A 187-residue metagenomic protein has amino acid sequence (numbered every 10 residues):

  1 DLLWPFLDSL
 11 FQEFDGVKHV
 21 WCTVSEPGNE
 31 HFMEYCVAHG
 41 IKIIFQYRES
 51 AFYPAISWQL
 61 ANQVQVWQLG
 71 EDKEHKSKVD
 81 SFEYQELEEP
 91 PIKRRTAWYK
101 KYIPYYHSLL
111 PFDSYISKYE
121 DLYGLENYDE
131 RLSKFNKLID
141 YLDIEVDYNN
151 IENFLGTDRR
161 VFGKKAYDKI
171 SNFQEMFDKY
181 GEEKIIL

Functional and structural regions predicted by a protein language model:
D1-S9, F154: PAPS-dependent sulfotransferase catalytic core
F6-F14, C36-A38, L110: Flexible, charged surface loops at secondary-structure boundaries
L10, F14, Y99, E145 (+1 more regions): Short secondary-structure junctions and interdomain/linker hinges
L10-F11, E30-M33, V37, Q174-K184: Charged/polar interaction segments and conserved charged motifs
E13-W21: Conserved two-lobed SF2 helicase motor
D15, F45, Y128, G156-T157: Short alpha-helical segments used as structural interaction elements across diverse proteins
V20-S114, Y119-V146: PAPS-dependent sulfotransferase catalytic domain
D147-L187: C-terminal accessory extensions appended to soluble enzyme cores
